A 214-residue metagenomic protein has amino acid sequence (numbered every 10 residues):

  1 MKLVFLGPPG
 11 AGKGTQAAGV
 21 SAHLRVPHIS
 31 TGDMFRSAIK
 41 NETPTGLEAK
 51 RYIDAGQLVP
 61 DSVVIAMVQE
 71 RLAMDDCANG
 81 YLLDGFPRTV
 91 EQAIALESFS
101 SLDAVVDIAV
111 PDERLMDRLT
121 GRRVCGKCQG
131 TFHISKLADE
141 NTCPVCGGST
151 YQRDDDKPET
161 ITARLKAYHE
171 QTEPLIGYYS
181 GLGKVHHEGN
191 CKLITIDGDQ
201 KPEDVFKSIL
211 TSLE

Functional and structural regions predicted by a protein language model:
M1-E214: Glycine-rich phosphate-binding loop of ATP-dependent small-molecule kinases
